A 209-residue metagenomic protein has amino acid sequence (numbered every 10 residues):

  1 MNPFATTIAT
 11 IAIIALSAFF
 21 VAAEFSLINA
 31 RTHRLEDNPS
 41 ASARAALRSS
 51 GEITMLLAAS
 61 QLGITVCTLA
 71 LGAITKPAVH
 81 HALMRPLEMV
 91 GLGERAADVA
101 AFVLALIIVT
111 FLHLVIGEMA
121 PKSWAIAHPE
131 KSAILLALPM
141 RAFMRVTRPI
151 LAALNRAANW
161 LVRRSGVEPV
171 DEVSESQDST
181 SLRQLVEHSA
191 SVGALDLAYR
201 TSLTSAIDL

Functional and structural regions predicted by a protein language model:
M1-S191: Membrane-embedded alpha-helical segments of inner-membrane proteins
V173, L195-S202: Short coil/turn segments at secondary-structure boundaries
D178, Y199-I207: Long, charged amphipathic helices and adjacent flexible linkers at domain junctions
L185-H188, S205-L209: Amphipathic alpha-helical regulatory segments at dimerization interfaces that relay allosteric signals between sensory
A190, A194-L197, A206: Structured inter-helical modules in multipass membrane proteins
